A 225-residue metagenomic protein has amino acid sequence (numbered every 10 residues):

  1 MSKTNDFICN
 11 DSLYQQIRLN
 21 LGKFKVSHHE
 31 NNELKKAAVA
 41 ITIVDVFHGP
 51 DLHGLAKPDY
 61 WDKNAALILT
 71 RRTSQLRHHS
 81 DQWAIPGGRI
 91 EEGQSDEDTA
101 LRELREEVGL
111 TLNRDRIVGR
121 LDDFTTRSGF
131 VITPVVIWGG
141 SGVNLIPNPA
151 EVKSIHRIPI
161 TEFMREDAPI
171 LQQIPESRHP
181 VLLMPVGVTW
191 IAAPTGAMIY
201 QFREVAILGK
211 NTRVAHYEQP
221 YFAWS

Functional and structural regions predicted by a protein language model:
M1-A84, R89-E106, L110-V143, I174 (+1 more regions): N-terminal leader/linker segments that precede catalytic domains of diphosphate-processing enzymes
P147-V186: NUDIX/MutT-family hydrolases
